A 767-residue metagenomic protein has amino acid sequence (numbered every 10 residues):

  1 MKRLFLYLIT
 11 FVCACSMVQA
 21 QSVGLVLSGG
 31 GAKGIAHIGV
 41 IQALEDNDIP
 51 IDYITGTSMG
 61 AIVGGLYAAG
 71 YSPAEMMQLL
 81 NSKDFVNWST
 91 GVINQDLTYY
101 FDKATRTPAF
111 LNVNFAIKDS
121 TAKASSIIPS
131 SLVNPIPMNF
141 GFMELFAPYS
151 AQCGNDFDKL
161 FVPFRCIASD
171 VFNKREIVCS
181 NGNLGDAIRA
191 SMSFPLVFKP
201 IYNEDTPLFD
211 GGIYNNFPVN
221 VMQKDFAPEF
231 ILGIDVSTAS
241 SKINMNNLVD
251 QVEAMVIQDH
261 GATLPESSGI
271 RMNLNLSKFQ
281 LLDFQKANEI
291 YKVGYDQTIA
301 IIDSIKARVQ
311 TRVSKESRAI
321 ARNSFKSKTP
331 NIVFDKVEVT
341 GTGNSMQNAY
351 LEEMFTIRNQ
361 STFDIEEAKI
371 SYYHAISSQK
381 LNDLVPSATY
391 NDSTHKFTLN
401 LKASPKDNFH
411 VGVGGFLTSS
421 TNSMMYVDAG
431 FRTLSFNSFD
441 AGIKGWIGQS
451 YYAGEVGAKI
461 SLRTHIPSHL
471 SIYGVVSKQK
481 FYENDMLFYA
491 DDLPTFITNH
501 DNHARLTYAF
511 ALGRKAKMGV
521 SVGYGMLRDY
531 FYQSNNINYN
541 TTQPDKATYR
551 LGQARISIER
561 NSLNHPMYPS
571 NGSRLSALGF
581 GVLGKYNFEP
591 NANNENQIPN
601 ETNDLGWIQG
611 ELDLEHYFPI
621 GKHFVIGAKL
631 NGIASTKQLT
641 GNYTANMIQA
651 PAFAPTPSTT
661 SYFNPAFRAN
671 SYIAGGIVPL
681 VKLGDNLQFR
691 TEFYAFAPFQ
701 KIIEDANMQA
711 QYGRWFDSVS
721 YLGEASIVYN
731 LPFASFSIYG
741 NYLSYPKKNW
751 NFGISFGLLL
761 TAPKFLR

Functional and structural regions predicted by a protein language model:
M1-L4, A20: Positively charged n-region of N-terminal signal peptides that target proteins for export
L4-C15: Sec-dependent N-terminal signal peptides
Q19-T57, G65-N391, A403-F409: Patatin-like phospholipase
I357, S361-T362, M708-W715, G723 (+1 more regions): C-terminal soluble interaction/assembly domains
E366, S371, S377, D383-L563 (+6 more regions): Gram-negative/organellar outer-membrane beta-barrel architecture
H410, T542, L551-G684, F689-T691 (+2 more regions): C-terminal outer-membrane beta-barrel translocator/porin domains of Gram-negative envelope proteins and their
A695-A710, L760-A762: C-terminal beta-signal and adjacent terminal beta-strands/loops of Gram-negative outer-membrane beta-barrel proteins
